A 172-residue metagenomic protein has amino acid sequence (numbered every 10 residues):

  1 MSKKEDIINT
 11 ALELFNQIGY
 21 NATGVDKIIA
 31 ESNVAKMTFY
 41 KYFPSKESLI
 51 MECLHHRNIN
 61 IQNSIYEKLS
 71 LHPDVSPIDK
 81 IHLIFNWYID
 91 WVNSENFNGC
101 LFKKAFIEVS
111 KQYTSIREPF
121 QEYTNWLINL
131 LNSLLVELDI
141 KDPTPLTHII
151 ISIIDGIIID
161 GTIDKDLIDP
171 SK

Functional and structural regions predicted by a protein language model:
K3-A11, I28, C53-R57, I61 (+1 more regions): Generic hydrophobic, amphipathic alpha-helix propensity
D6, L14-S48, E52: Helix-turn-helix
I8, H82, T124-N132, S171: An amphipathic alpha-helix signature
K46, R57-I61, I84, Y123-L127 (+1 more regions): Hydrophobic/aromatic residues within well-ordered alpha-helical segments
E52, E67-S94, T147-I150: Hydrophobic alpha-helical connector segments
V92-T114: Amphipathic alpha-helical segments used for helix-helix packing
K111-E137: Amphipathic alpha-helical packing segments from all-alpha helical-bundle domains
R117-Q121, V136-K172: Hydrophobic/aromatic-rich alpha-helical bundle segments in the mid-to-C-terminal region
